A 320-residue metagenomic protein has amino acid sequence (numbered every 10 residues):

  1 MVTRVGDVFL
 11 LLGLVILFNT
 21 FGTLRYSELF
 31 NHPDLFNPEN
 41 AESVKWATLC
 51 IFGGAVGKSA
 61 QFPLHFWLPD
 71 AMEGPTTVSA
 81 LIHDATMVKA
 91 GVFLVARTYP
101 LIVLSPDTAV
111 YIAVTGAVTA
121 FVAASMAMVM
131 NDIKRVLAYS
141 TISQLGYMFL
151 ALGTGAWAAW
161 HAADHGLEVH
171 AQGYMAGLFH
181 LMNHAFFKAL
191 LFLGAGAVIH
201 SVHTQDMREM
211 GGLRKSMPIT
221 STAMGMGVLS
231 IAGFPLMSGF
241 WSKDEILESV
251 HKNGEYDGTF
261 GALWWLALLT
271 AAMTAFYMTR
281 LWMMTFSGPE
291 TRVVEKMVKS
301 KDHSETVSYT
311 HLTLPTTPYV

Functional and structural regions predicted by a protein language model:
M1-L312, P318: ...captures the hydrophobic TM-helix bundle architecture rather than a specific catalytic motif, and can also fire on
